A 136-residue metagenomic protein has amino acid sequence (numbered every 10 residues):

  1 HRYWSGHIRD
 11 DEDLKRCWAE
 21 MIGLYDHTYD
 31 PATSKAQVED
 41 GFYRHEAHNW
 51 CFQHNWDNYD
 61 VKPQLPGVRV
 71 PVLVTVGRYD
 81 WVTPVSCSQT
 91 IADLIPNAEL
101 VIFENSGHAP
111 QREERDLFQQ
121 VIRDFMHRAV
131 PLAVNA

Functional and structural regions predicted by a protein language model:
H1-P63, V70: Alpha/beta-hydrolase
R16, E20, T90, L117-D124: Alpha-helical elements of Rossmann-like donor-binding domains used by nucleotide-donor carbohydrate transfer enzymes
A32, W81-C87: Conserved alpha/beta-hydrolase "acid-adjacent" motif
G67, L94, R112: Conserved catalytic core of Hanks-type protein kinase domains
V68, V74-V76, D80: Short beta-strand/loop motif that positions the catalytic acidic residue of the alpha/beta-hydrolase fold
R69-V70, N97: Active-site acidic short loop of glycosyltransferases
Q89-A98: Active-site-adjacent alpha-helix of alpha/beta-hydrolase-fold enzymes
N97-A136: Catalytic active-site module of serine/aspartate enzymes centered on a nucleophile-bearing elbow/loop
